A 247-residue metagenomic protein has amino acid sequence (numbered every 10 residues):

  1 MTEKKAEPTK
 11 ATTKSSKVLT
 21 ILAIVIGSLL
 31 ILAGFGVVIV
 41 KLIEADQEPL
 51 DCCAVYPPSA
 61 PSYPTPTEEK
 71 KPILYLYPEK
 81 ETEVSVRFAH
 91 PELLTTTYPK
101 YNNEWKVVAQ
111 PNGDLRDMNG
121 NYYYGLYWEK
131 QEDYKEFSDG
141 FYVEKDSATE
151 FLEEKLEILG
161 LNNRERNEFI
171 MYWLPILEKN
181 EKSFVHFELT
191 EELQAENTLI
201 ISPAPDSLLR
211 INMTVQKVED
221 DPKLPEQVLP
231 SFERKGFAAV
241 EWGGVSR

Functional and structural regions predicted by a protein language model:
M1-S16: N-terminal Lys/Arg-rich, disordered targeting/topogenic segments
K10-T13, L29-L32, G160: Extracytoplasmic soluble-region selector
K14-V25: Alpha-helical membrane-anchoring segments
S16-K17, L29, A60: Compositionally biased regions
A23-V37: Hydrophobic membrane-insertion alpha-helices, especially the h-region of bacterial N-terminal signal peptides
F35-L50: Hydrophobic single-pass membrane-insertion segments
Q47-R247: Protease-labile, long low-complexity intrinsically disordered regions enriched in Pro/Ser/Thr
